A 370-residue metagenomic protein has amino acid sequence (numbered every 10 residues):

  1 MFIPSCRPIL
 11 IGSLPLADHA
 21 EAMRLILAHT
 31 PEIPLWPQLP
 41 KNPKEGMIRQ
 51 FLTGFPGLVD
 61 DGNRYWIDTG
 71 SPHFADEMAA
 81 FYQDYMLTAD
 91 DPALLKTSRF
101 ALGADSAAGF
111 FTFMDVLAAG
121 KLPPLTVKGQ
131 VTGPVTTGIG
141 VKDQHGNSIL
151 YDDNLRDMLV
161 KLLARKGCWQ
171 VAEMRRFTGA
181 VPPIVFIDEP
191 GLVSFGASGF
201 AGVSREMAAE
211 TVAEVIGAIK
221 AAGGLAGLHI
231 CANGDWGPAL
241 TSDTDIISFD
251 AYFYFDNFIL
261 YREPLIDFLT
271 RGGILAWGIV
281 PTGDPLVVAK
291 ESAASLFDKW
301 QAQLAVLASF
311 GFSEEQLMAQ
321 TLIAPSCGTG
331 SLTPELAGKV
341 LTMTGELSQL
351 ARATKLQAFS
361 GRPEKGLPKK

Functional and structural regions predicted by a protein language model:
M1-D152, C168, G273, S309 (+3 more regions): Alpha/beta catalytic barrel-like cores
H19-A20, L102-F113, R156-G167, S204-V215 (+3 more regions): Well-ordered, non-membrane alpha-helical segments in soluble/globular domains
P31-I33, L122-V127, G179-P183, A222-L225 (+3 more regions): Short, well-ordered coil/turn segments that N-cap beta-strands
L52-T88, A197-S198, R205-A208, V215-N233 (+4 more regions): Non-catalytic scaffold segments within catalytic domains of secreted glycoside hydrolases
S106-P124, L163-V181, R262-F268, F297-Q316: Short amphipathic alpha-helices and their capping/turn segments at secondary-structure boundaries
M114, V171, V212-K220, L269 (+2 more regions): Surface-exposed amphipathic alpha-helices with a cationic face
G129, S148, N154-R262, P281 (+2 more regions): Active-site loop segments of alpha/beta catalytic cores
D245-Q357, G361: Catalytic-face loop-and-helix region of soluble metabolic enzyme cores
